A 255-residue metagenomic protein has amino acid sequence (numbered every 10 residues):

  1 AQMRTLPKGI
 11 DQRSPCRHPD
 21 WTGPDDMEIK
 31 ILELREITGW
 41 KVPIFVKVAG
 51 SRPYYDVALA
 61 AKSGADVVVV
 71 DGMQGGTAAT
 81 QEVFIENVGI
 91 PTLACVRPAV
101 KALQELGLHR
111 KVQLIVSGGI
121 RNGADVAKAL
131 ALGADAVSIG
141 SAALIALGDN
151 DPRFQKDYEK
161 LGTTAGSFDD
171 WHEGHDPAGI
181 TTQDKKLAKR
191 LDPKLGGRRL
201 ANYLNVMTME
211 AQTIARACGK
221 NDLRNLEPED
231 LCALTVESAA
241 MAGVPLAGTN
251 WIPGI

Functional and structural regions predicted by a protein language model:
A1-G9: Flexible glycine-/small-residue-enriched beta->alpha junction loops that bind anionic phosphate/pyrophosphate groups
M3, M27, M73, M207-M209 (+1 more regions): Detector for methionine-enriched segments
M3, P15-H18, L246-W251: Glycine-rich phosphate/pyrophosphate-binding loop and adjacent beta-alpha nucleotide/cofactor-binding cores
R4, V42-P43, D222: Secondary-structure boundary/capping signal
R13-A188: Glycine-rich phosphate/ribose-binding loops and adjacent secondary-structure elements that form binding surfaces
L187-I255: C-terminal extensions of enzymes
